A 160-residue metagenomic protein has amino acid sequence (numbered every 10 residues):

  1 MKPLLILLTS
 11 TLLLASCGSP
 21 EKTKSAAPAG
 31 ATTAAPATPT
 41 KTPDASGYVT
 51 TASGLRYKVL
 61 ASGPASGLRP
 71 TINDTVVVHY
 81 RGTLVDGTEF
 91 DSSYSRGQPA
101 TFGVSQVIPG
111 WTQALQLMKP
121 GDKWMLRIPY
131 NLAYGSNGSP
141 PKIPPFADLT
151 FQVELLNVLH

Functional and structural regions predicted by a protein language model:
K2-H160: Cross-family detector of peptidyl-prolyl cis-trans isomerase
